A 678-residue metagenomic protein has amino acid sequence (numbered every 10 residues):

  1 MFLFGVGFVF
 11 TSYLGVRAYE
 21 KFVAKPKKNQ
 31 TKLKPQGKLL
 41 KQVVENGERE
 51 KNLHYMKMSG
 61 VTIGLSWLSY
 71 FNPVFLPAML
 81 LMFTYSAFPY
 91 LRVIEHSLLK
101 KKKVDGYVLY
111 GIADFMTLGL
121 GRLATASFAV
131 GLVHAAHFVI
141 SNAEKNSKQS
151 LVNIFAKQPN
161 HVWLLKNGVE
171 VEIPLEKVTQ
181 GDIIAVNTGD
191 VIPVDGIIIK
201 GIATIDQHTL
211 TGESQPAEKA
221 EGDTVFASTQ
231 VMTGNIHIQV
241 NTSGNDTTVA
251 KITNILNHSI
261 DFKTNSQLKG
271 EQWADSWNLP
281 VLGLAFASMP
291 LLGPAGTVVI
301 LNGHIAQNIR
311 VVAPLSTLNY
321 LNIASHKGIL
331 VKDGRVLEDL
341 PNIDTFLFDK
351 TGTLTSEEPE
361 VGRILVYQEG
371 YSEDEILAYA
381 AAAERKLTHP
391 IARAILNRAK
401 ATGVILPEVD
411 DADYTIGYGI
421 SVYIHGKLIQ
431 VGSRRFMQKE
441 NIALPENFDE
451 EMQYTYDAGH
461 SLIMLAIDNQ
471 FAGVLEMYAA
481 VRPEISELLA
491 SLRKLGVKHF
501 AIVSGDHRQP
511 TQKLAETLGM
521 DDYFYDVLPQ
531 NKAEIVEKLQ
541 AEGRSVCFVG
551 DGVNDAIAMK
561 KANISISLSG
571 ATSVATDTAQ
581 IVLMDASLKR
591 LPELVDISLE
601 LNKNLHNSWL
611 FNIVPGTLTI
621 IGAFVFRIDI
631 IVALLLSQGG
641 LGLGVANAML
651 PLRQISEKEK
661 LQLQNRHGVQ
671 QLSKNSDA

Functional and structural regions predicted by a protein language model:
M1-S69, V74, A250, N254-D261 (+1 more regions): Flexible metal-binding regulatory segments at protein termini and peripheral loops
T11-F22, L65-S66, L76-K100, V108-I154 (+5 more regions): Hydrophobic alpha-helical transmembrane segments
A24-L40, V108, A126-T188, K219 (+9 more regions): Juxtamembrane coupling segments of multi-pass membrane pumps/enzymes
N153-I154, A324, K332-N554, K560-I564 (+2 more regions): Cytosolic catalytic headpiece
N153-N245, G334-A380, P407-E408, Y423-I424: Conserved cytosolic catalytic loops of P-type ATPases
I184, F346-L347, Y523-F524, S565-S567 (+2 more regions): Short, well-ordered beta-strand core segments
V194-D195, S228, G234-N257, Q267 (+1 more regions): Hydrophobic alpha-helical segments characteristic of transmembrane helices
